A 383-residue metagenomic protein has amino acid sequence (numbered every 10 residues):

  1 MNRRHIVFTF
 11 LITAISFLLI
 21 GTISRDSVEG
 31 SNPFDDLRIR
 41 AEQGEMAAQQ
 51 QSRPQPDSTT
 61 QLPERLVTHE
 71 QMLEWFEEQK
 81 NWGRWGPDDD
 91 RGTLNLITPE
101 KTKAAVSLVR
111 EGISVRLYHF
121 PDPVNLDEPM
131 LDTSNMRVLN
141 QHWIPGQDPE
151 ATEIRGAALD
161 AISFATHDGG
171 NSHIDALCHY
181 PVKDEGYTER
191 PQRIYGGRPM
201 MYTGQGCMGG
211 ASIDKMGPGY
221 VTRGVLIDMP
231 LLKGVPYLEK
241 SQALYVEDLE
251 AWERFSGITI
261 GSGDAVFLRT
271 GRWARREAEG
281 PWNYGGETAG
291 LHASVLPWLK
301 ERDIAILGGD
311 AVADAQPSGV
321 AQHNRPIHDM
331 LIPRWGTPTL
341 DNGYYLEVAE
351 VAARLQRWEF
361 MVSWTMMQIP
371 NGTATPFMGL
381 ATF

Functional and structural regions predicted by a protein language model:
M1-L11: N-terminal Sec-pathway targeting helices
F10-G21: Bacterial N-terminal signal peptides
I20-G30: Hydrophobic single-pass membrane-insertion segments
V28-F383: Active-/binding-site microenvironments in catalytic and ligand-binding cores
